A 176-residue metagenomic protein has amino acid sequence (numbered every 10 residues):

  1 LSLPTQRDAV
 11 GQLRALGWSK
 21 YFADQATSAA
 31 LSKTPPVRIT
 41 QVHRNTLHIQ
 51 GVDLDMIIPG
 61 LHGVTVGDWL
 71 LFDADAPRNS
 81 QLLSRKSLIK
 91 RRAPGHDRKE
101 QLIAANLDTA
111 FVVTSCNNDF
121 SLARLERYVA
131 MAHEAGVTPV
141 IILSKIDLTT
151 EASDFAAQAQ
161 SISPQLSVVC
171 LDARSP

Functional and structural regions predicted by a protein language model:
L1-L122: N-terminal accessory targeting/assembly segments
G67, A132, S144: Residue-level signal for inorganic ion chemistry
A105-L107, E134-V137, P164: Short loop/turn elements that form and flank the Walker-type P-loop nucleotide-binding site in RecA-like NTPase cores
V112, I141-L143: Structural beta-sheet core signal
A123-E134, T138: Histidine-anchored nucleotide/phosphate-binding helix
T138, K145-P176: Canonical P-loop GTPase G-domain recognition
